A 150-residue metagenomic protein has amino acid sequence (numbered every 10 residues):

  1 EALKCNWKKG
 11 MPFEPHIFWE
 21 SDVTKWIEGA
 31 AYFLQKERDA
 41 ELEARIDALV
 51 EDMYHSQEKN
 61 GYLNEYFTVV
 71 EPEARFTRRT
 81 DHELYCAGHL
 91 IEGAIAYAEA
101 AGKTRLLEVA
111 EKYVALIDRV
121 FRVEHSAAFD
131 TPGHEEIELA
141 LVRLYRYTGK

Functional and structural regions predicted by a protein language model:
E1-K150: Glycan-recognition and catalytic cores of secretory/periplasmic carbohydrate-active enzymes
